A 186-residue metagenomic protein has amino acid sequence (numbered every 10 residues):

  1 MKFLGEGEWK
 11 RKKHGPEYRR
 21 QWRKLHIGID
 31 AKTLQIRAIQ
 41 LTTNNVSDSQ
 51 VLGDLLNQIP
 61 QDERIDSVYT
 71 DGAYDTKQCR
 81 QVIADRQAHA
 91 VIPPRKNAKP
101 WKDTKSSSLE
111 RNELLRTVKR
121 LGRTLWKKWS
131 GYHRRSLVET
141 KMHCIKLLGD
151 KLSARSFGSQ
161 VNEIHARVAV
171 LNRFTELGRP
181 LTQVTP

Functional and structural regions predicted by a protein language model:
M1-H89, P93-R95, P100-K102, S106-S107 (+4 more regions): Polybasic low-complexity intrinsically disordered regions
E8-K10, K32, L55, V118 (+4 more regions): Hydrophobic alpha-helical segments with strong N-terminal bias
R23-L25, E113, V138-T140: Change "...and in nucleic-acid phosphodiester-cleaving endonucleases..." to "...and in nucleic-acid processing enzymes
V51, E113-L114, L137, H165: Exposed alpha-helical structural elements
R80, R111, N172-R173: Short alpha-helix boundary/capping motifs
T104-K119: Acidic, Ser/Thr-rich peripheral helices and adjacent loops at domain boundaries
R123-P186: Basic, amphipathic alpha-helical segments enriched in Lys/Arg and hydrophobic/aromatic residues
